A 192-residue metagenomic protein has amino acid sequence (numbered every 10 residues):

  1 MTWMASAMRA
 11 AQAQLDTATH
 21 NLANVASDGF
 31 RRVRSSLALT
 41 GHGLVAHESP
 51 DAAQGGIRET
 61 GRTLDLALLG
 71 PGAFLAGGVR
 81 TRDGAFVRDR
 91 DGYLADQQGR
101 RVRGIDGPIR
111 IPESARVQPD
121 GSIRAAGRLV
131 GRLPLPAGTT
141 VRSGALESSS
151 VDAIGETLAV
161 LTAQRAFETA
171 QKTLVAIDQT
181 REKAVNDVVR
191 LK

Functional and structural regions predicted by a protein language model:
M1-K192: Amphipathic alpha-helical polymerization modules
